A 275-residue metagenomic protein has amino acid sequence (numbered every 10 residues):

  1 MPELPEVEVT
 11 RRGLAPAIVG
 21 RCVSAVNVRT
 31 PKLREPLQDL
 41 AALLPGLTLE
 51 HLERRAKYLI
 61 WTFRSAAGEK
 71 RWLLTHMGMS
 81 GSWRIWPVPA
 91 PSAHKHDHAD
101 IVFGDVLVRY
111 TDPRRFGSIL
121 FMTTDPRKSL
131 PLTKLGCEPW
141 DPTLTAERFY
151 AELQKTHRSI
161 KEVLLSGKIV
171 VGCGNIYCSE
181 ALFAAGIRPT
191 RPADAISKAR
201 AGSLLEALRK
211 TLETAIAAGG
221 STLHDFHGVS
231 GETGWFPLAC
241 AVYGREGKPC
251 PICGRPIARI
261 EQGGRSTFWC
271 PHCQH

Functional and structural regions predicted by a protein language model:
M1-L4, P91, P139, T143 (+2 more regions): Generic detection of long, well-ordered alpha-helical segments
M1-T111, R115-S118, R245, P249 (+2 more regions): A cross-family signal for N-terminal binding/gating loops and helix N-caps that shape access to the active site
C22-D39, L43, E53, I60 (+2 more regions): Basic, nucleic-acid-binding surfaces and adjacent catalytic neighborhoods in DNA/RNA-processing proteins
G68-G172, Y177-A184, P192: Phosphate/anion-contacting hairpin/loop surfaces
